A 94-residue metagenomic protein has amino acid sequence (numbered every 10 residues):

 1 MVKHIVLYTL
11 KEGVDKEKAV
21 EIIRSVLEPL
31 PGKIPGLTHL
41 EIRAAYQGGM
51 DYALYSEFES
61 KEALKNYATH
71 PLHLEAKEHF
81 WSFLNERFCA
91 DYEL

Functional and structural regions predicted by a protein language model:
M1-Y52, E59-N66, E93-L94: Short S/T/G/P-rich N-terminal loop/turn motif that feeds into the first structured element of a domain
K61-A90: C-terminal structural segments of small proteins and small subunits
